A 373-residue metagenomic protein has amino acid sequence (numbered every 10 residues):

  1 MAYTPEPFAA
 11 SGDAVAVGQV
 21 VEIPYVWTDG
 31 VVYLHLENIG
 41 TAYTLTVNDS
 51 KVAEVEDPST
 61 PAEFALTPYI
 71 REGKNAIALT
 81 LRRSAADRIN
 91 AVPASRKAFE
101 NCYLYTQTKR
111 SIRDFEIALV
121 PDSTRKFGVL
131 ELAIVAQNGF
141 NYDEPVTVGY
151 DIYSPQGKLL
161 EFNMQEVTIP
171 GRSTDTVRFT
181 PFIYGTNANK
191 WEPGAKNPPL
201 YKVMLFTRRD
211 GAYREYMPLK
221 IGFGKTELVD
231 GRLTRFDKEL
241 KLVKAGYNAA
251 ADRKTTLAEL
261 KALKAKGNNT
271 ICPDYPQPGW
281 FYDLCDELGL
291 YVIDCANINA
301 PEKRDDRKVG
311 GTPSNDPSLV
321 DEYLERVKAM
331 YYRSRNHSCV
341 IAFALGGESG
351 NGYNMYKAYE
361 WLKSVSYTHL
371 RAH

Functional and structural regions predicted by a protein language model:
M1-G279, D283-E287, I341-A342, W361: Secreted/periplasmic carbohydrate-active enzymes, especially glycoside hydrolases
V55, L290-A296: Short hydrophobic/aromatic-enriched beta-strand-loop microsegments
L228-G231, G279, S314, E322-Y331: Alpha-helical scaffolding within the catalytic cores of extracellular/periplasmic polymer-degrading hydrolases
A245, C295-Y323, V327: Aromatic- and acidic-residue-enriched carbohydrate-binding clefts of CAZyme catalytic domains
L260, Y282, V327-Y331, M355-Y359: Generic structural signal for well-ordered alpha-helices, preferentially at hydrophobic/aromatic core positions
P313-P317, L345-K363: Active-site cleft segment of glycoside hydrolase catalytic domains centered on the general acid/base Glu
R326-N351: Active-site groove signature of glycoside hydrolases
T368-H373: Conserved small/polar residues in nucleotide/adenosyl-binding loops
